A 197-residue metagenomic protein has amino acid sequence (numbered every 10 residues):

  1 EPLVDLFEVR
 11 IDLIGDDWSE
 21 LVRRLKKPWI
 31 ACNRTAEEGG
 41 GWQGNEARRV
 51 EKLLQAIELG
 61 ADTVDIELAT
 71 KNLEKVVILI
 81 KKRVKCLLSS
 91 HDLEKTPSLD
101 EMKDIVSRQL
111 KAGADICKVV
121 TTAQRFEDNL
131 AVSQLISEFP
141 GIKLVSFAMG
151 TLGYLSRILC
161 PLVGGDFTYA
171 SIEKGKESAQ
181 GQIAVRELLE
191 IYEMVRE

Functional and structural regions predicted by a protein language model:
E1, N45-Q55, S98-R108: Short, acidic/polar
L3-D5, K26-P28, E58-D62, I78-L88 (+3 more regions): Glycine-enriched alpha-helix->loop->beta-strand junction motifs that scaffold or abut catalytic
V4-I14, L53-Q55, A61-N72, L87-P97 (+2 more regions): Catalytic beta/alpha-barrel core
D12-K26, L68-R83, P97-D100, Q124-E138 (+1 more regions): Active-site-adjacent beta->alpha loops and helix N-cap segments on the catalytic face of soluble alpha/beta enzymes
V22, W29-K75: Glycine/small-residue-rich loop that forms an oxyanion/phosphate-binding "nest" at active or ligand-binding sites
G39-W42, T96-E101, S156, E177-I183: Short, charged, surface-exposed secondary-structure boundary motifs
M102-L110, C117, Q124: Outer-membrane beta-barrel transmembrane domain signature
I136-E197: C-terminal alpha-helical cap/extension of soluble enzyme domains
